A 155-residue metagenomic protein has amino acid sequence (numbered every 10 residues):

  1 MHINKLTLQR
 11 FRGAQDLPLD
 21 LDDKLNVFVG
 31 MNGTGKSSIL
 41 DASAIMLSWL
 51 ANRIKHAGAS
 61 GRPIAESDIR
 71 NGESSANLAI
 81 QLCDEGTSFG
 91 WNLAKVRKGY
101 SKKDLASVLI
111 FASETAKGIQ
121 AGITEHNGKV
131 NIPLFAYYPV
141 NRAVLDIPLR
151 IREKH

Functional and structural regions predicted by a protein language model:
M1-H155: P-loop NTPase switch/coupling surface
